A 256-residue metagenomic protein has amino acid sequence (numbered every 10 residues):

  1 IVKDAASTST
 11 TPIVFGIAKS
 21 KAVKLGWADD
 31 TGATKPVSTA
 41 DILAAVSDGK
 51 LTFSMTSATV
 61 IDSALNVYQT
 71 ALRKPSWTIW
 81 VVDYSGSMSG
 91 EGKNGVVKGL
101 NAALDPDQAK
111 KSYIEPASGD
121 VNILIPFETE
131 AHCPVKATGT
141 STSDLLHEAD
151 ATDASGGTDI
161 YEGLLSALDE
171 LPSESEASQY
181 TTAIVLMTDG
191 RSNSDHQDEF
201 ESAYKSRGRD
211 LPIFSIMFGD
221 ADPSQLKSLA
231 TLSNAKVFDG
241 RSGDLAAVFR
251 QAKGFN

Functional and structural regions predicted by a protein language model:
I1-S54: N-terminal segment of the mature folded domain
T8-P12, D48-K50, R73-W77, A117-G119 (+3 more regions): Extracytoplasmic
P12, T39, P75, K93 (+8 more regions): Extracytoplasmic/secreted envelope proteins and their assembly/folding machinery, especially bacterial periplasmic
F15, K21-V23, A58-S63, Y84-S89 (+6 more regions): Solvent-exposed loop/turn segments at secondary-structure junctions within structured extracellular/periplasmic domains
I17-S20, S47, G86, N101-E115 (+6 more regions): Sec-exported extracytoplasmic/periplasmic mature domains
A71-K136, L164, A183-M187, A221: Von Willebrand factor
E91, H132-P134, T140-T182, S215-Q225 (+1 more regions): Von Willebrand factor
G92-G95, A151-A154, E162, T188-L232 (+2 more regions): VWA/integrin I-like adhesion module and closely mimicked acidic/polar interface patches used
